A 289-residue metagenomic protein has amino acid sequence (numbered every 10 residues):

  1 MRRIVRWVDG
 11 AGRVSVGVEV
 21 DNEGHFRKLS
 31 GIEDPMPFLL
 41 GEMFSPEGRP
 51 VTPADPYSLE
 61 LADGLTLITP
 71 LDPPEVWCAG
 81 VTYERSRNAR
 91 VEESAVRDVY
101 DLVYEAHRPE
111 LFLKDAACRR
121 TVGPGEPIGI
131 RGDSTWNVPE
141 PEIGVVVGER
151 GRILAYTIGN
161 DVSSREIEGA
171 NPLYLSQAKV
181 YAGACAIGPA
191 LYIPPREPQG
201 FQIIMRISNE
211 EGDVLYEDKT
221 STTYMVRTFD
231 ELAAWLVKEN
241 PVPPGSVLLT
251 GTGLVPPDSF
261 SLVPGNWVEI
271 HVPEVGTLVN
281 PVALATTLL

Functional and structural regions predicted by a protein language model:
M1-A79, E231, N280-L289: Generic N-terminal segment detector
R2-I4, V14, E142, Q202-I204 (+1 more regions): Short, acidic/polar N-cap/turn motifs at the starts of alpha helices
V8-G12, E19-G24, V147-G151, S208-E211 (+1 more regions): Short acidic-glycine loop/turn motifs at beta-strand connectors
V14, S86-R87, D258, L278: Glycine/Thr-rich phosphate-binding loops of Rossmann-like dinucleotide-binding domains
I32-P35, I158-S163, S221: Short, solvent-exposed aromatic-acidic interface loops
F44-N209: Active-site microenvironments in enzyme catalytic cores
R165-L289: Catalytic-pocket segment enriched in acidic/His residues
